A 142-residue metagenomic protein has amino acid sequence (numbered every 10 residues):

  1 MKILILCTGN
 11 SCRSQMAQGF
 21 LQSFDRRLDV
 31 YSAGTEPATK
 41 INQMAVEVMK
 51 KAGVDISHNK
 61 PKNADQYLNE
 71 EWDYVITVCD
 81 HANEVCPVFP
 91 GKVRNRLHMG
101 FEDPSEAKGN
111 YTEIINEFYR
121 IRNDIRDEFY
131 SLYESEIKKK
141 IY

Functional and structural regions predicted by a protein language model:
M1-I3, Y67-V78, F118: Cytosolic catalytic domains that perform sulfur/thiol-centered chemistry
M1-Y67: Conserved active-site segments centered on acidic
N10, M49, V75-I76, I125: Conserved small-residue
Q15-A17, N42, V85-V88, K108: Short glycine-/acidic-enriched loop or helix-start segments at secondary-structure transitions that form or flank
G34, C79, G100-E102: Residues at the C-termini of beta-strands that transition into short coil/loop
P37, A82, D103-S105: Residue-level detector of flexible, active-site-proximal loop/helix-junction positions within diverse enzyme catalytic
E70-G91, H98: Mid-chain, well-packed structural core segment of small domains
C86-Y142: Phosphate-binding/catalytic loops
